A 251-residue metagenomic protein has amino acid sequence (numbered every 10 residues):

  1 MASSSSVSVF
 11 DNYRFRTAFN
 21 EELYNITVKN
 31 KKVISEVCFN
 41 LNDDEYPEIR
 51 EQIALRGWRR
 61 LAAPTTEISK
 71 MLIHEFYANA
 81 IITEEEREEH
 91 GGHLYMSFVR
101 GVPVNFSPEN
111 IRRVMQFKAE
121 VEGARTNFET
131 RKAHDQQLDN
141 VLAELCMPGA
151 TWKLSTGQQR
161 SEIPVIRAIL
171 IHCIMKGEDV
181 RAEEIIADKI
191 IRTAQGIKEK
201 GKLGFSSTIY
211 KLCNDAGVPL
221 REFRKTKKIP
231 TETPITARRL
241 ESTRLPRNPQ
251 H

Functional and structural regions predicted by a protein language model:
M1-H251: A structural signal for long, well-ordered, hydrophobic/aromatic- and basic-residue-enriched core segments of folded
